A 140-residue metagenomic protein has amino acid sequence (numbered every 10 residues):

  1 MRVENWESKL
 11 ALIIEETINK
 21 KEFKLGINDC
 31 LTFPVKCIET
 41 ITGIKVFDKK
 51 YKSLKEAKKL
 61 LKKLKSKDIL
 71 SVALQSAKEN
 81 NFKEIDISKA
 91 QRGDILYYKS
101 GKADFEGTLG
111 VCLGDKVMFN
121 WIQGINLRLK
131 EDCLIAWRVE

Functional and structural regions predicted by a protein language model:
M1-L70: N-terminal capping segments
L12, L61, K89, L134-W137: Membrane-proximal intrinsically disordered regions of secretory-pathway and membrane-system proteins
T40, G107, L113, L134-A136: General N-terminal targeting signals
A57-L127: ...with weaker cross-activation on analogous glycine-rich loops/strands in unrelated enzymes
N126-E140: Glycine- and charge-enriched low-complexity intrinsically disordered segments
